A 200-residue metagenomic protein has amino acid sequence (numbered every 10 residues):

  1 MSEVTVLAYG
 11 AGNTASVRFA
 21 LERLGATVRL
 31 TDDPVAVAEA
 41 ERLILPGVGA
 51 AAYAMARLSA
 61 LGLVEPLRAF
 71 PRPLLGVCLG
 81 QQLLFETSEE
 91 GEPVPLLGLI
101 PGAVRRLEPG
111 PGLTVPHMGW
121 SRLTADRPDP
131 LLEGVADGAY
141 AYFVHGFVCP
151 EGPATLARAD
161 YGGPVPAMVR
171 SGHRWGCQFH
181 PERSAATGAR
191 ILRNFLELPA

Functional and structural regions predicted by a protein language model:
M1-T5, H173: Extreme N-terminal starter segment of soluble prokaryotic enzymes
V4-A26, P181-R183: N-terminal beta1-alpha1 ligand-phosphate binding loop
T27, R42, P73-L75: Structural signature of beta-strand start/N-cap positions in the alpha/beta core of ABC transporter nucleotide-binding
V28-E39: Short acidic low-complexity segments
A36-V37, P66-L67, M168: Structural alpha-helical scaffold elements that stabilize or flank donor/cofactor-binding regions in carbohydrate
V37-G47: Short acidic/histidine-rich motifs immediately flanking catalytic phosphotransfer sites in two-component signaling
G49-M118: Cysteine-nucleophile active-site neighborhood
G102-A200: Amide-donor transfer/coupling interface in amidating biosynthetic enzymes
